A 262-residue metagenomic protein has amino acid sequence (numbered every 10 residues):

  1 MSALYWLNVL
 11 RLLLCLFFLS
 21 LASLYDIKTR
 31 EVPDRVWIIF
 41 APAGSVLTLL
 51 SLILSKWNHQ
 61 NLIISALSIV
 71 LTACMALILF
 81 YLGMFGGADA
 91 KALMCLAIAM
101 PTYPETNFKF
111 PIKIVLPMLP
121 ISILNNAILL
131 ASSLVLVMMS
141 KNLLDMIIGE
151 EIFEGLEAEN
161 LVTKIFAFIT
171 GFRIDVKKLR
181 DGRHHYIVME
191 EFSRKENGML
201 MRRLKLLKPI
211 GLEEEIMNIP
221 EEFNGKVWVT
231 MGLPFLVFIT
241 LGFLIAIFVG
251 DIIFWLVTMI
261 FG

Functional and structural regions predicted by a protein language model:
M1-G262: A membrane-topology feature that recognizes alpha-helical transmembrane segments and their immediate juxtamembrane
